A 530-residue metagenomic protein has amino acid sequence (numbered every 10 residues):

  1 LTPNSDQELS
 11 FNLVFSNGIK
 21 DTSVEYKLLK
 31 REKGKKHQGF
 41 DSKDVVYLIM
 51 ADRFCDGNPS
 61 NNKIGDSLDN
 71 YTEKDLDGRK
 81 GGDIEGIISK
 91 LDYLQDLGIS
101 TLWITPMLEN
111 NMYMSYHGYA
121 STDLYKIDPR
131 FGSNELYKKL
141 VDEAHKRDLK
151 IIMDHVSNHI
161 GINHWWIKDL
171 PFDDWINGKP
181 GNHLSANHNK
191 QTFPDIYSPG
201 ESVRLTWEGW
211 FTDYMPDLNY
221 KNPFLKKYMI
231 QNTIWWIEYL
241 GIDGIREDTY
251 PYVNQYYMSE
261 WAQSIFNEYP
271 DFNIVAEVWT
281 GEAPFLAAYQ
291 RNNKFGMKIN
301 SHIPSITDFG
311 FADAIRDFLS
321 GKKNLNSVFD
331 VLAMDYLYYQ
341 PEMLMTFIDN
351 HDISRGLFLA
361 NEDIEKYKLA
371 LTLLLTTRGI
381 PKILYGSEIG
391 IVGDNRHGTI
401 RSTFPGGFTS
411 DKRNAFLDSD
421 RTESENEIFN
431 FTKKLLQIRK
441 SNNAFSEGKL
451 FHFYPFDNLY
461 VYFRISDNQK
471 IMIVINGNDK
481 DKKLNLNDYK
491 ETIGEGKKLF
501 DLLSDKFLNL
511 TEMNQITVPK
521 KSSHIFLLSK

Functional and structural regions predicted by a protein language model:
L1-Y47, C55, I88, D92-G98 (+2 more regions): Carbohydrate-interacting/catalytic domains
R31-G34, I87-K90, S259-W261, F329-L332 (+2 more regions): Short alpha-helical segments and helix-capping/turn motifs at coil-helix boundaries
D44, D52-I234, Y239, M258-E268 (+6 more regions): Substrate-binding/active-site clefts of carbohydrate-active enzymes
V45-M50, T101-P106, K150-D154, G244-R246 (+7 more regions): Structural recognition of the beta-strand scaffold that forms the well-ordered cores of secreted hydrolase catalytic
M50-F54, F309, I348-N350, G407: Short loop/turn segments at strand-loop or loop-helix junctions that form parts of catalytic or ligand-binding pockets
N58-G82, A360-I364, T399, D420 (+2 more regions): Short, polar loop/linker segments at the starts of domains and inter-domain junctions
V141, H145, H159, N232-I234 (+10 more regions): Active-site-proximal helices and loops of the catalytic beta/alpha 8
S157-N158, I348-R355: Active-site neighborhood of divalent metal-dependent phosphoester/pyrophosphate hydrolases
